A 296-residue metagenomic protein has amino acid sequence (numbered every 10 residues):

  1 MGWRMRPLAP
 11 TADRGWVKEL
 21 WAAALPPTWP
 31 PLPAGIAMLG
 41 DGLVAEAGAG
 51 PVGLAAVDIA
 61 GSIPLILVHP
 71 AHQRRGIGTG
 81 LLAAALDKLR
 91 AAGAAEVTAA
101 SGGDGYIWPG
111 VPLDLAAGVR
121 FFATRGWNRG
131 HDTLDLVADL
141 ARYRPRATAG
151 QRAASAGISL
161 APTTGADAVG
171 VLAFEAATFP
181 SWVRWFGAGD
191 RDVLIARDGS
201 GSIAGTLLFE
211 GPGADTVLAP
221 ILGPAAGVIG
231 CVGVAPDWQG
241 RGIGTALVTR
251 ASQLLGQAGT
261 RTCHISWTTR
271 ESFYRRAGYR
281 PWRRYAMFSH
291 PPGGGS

Functional and structural regions predicted by a protein language model:
M1-A34, P51, T133, A147-W182 (+2 more regions): Short amphipathic alpha-helix that is part of the acyltransferase structural core
A24-G42, G53-G61, F179-V234: A conserved beta-strand-loop-helix scaffold within acyl/acetyltransferase catalytic domains
G53, H131-L134, A204-G205, R283: A structural microfeature
I63, V97-A99, I229, T262-S266: Conserved hydrophobic beta-strand within the GNAT/NAT acetyltransferase core sheet that lines the active-site cleft
I63-R74, G102-G105, I229-Q239: A short, internal acetyl-CoA/4′-phosphopantetheine-binding micro-motif in the GNAT/acyltransferase core
R74-A91, C231-V234, G240-Q253, Q257 (+2 more regions): Conserved acetyl-CoA-binding loop-helix of GNAT-fold acetyltransferases
A83-A156, F288-H290: Acyl-donor-binding surface of acyltransferase catalytic domains
